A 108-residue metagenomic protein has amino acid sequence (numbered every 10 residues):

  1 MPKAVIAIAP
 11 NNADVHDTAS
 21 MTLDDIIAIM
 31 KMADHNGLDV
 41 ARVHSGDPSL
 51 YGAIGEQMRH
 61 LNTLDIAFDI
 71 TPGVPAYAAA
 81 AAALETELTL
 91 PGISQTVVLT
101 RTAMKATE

Functional and structural regions predicted by a protein language model:
M1-H16, R101-A103: Glycine-rich, flexible N-terminal cofactor/catalytic loop recognition
K3, A7, A28, E56-R59: Solvent-exposed alpha-helical segments within well-ordered globular domains of core cellular machineries
A7-I8, A33-H35, R42, L88-I93 (+1 more regions): Solvent-exposed alpha-helices and their adjacent loops that cap or buttress functional pockets in soluble metabolic
P10-A13, N36, I66: A short helix->loop->beta-strand "cap" motif at the edges of active sites that frequently abuts
D17-S20, P72-G73: Short beta->alpha connector loops at strand-helix junctions that form conserved, small/polar/Pro-enriched
S20-H35, A53: Short phosphate-binding loop-to-helix
V40-V43, F68: A short, small-residue-rich loop immediately preceding and capping a beta-strand
D47-E108: Class I SAM-dependent methyltransferase SAM-binding "motif I" and its flanking Rossmann-like core
